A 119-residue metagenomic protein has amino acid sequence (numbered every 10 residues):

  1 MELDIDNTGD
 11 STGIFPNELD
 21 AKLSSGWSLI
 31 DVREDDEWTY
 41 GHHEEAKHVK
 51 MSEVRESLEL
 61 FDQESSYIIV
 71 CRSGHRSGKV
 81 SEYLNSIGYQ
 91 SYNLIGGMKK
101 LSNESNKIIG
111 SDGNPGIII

Functional and structural regions predicted by a protein language model:
M1-S28, D35-S66, H75-I119: Rhodanese-like catalytic fold shared by cysteine-dependent sulfurtransferases and DSP/PTP-type phosphatases
V70: Short, surface-exposed ligand- or partner-binding patches at beta-edge/loop junctions that are enriched in aromatics
